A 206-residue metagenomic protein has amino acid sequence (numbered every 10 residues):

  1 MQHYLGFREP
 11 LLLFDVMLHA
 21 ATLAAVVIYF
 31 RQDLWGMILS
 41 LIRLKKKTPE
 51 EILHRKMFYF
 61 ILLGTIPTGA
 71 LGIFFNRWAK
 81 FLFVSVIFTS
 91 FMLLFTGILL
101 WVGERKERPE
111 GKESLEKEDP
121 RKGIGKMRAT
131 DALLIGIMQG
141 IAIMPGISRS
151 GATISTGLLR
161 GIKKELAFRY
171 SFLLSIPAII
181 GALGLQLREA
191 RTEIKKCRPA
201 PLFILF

Functional and structural regions predicted by a protein language model:
M1-F206: Multi-pass membrane proteins that catalyze or facilitate reactions on polyprenyl-/lipid-phosphate substrates and their
